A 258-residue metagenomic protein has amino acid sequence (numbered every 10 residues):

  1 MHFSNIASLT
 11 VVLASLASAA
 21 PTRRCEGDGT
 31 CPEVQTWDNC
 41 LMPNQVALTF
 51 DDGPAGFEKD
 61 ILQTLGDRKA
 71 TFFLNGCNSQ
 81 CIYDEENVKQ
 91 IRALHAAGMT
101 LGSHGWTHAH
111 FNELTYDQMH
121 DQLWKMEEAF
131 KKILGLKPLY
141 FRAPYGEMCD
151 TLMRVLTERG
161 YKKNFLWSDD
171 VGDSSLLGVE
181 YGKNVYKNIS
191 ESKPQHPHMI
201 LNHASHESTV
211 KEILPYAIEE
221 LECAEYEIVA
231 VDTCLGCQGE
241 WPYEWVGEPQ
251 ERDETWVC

Functional and structural regions predicted by a protein language model:
M1-R23: Fungal secretory targeting signals
P21-Q122, E127-K132, L136-K137, G236: Active-site beta->alpha N-cap acidic-glycine motif
T30-C40, S79-Q80, S208-C258: C-terminal domain-boundary segment and adjacent tail
V46-F50, K69-L74, M99-G105, L139-A143 (+3 more regions): Structural recognition of the beta-strand scaffold that forms the well-ordered cores of secreted hydrolase catalytic
D60-T64, Q90, L152-V155, I213-A217: A short acidic, amphipathic alpha-helical/loop segment
L65, I91-L94, L156, S192 (+1 more regions): Generic structural signal for hydrophobic
Y116-D121, V179, K183, K211: Non-membrane alpha-helical structural segments and their capping/turn regions in soluble enzymes
K137, E147-K193, E225-Q238: His/Asp/Glu-enriched short active-site or ligand-binding loop at hydrolase and phosphoryl-transfer sites
